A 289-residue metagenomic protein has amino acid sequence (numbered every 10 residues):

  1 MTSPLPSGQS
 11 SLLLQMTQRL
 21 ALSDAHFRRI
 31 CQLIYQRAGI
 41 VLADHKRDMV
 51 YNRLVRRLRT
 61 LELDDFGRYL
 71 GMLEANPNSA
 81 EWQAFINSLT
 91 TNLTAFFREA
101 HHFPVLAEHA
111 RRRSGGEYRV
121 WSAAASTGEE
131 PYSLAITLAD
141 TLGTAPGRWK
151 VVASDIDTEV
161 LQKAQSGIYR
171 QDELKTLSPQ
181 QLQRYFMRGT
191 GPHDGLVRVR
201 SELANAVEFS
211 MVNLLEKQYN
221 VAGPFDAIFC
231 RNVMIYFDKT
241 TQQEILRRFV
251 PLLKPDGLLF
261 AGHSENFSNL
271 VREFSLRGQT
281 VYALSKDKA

Functional and structural regions predicted by a protein language model:
T2-W121, G262: Conserved AdoMet
G115, Y169, K254: Short conserved AdoMet
G116-E130, K150-V152: Conserved class I S-adenosyl-L-methionine
T127-T144: Conserved SAM-binding loop of SAM-dependent methyltransferases across substrates and taxa, primarily the Class I
G147-F229, V233-E244, N266-S268, K288: Extended basic-aromatic, gly/pro-enriched interface segments that bind polyanionic ligands
A227, S268-A289: Core SAM-dependent methyltransferase catalytic element
Q243-P255: A short glycine-rich, Lys/Arg-flanked "PGG" loop and its adjoining helix->strand segment in the class I
P255-H263: Conserved beta-strand signature within the Rossmann-like core of class I S-adenosyl-L-methionine
